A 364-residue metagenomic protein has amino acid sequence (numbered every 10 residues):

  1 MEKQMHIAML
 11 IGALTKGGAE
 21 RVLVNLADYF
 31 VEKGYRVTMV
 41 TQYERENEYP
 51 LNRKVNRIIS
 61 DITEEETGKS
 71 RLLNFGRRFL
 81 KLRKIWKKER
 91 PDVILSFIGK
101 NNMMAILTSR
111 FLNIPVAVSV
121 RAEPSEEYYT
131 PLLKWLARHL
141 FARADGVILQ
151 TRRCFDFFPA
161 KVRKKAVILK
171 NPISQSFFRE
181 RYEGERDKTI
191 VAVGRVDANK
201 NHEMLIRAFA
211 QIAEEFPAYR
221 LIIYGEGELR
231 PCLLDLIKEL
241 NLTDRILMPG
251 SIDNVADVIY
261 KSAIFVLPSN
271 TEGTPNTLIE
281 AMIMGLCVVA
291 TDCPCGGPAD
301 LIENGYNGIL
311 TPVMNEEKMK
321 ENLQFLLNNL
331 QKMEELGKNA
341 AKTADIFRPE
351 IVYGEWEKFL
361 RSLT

Functional and structural regions predicted by a protein language model:
M9-G17, R21-N25, Y29-L73, F157-P159 (+1 more regions): N-terminal strand-loop element at the rim of the active site of nucleotide-sugar-dependent glycosyltransferases
E20-N25, K188, A192-P217, I223 (+2 more regions): A conserved mid-protein helix/loop that constitutes part of the nucleotide-sugar donor-binding site
S96-N102, V120: Short His-centered aromatic/hydrophobic patch
R153, P172: Carbohydrate-associated surface elements
S251, N270: Aromatic "clamp/platform" in nucleotide-sugar-dependent glycosyltransferases that forms part of the donor/acceptor
C287-D292: Short hydrophobic beta-strand element within catalytic cores of glycosyltransferases and related nucleotide-activated
E303-G305, I309-E316, F325-L330: Conserved acidic donor-binding segment of nucleotide-sugar-dependent glycosyltransferases
K318, F325, K332-I346, E355-K358: A short, well-ordered alpha-helix in the C-terminal region of glycosyltransferases
